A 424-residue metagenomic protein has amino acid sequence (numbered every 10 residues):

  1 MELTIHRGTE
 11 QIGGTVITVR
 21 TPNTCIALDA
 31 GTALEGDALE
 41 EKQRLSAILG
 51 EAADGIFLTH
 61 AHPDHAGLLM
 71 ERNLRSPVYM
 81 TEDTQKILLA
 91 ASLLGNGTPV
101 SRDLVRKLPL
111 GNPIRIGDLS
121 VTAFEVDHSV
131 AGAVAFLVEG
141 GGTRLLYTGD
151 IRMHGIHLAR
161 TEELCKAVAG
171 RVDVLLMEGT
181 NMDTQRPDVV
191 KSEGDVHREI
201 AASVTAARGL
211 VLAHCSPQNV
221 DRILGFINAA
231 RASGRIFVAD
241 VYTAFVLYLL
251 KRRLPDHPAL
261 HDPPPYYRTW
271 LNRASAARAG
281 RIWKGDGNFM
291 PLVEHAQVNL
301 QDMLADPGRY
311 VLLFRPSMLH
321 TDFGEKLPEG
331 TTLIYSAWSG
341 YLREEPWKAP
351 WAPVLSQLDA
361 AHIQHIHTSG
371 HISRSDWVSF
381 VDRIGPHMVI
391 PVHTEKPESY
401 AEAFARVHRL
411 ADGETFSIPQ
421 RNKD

Functional and structural regions predicted by a protein language model:
M1-F57, P63-D221, G225-A232, I236-D240 (+1 more regions): His/Asp/Glu-rich metal-coordinating catalytic cores of metallo-dependent phosphodiesterases/hydrolases acting on
Q11, N228, A232, A276-D424: C-terminal regulatory/interaction regions
G36, Q85-L89, A244-Y248, Y341-E345 (+1 more regions): Short, charged/polar "capping" segments at the starts of alpha-helices and the immediately preceding loops
D54-I56, S76-V78, D173-L175, L210-V211 (+6 more regions): Hydrophobic beta-strand segments of well-ordered beta-sheets in folded domains
A90-T98, L250-A259, W347-S356, Y400-R406: Short, aromatic/basic amphipathic alpha-helical patches
L104-L110, R268-R273, E294, H408-L410: Short acidic-hydrophobic, aromatic-tinged amphipathic segments that line or gate anion-handling sites
D188-E329, V392: Hard-cation-handling environments
